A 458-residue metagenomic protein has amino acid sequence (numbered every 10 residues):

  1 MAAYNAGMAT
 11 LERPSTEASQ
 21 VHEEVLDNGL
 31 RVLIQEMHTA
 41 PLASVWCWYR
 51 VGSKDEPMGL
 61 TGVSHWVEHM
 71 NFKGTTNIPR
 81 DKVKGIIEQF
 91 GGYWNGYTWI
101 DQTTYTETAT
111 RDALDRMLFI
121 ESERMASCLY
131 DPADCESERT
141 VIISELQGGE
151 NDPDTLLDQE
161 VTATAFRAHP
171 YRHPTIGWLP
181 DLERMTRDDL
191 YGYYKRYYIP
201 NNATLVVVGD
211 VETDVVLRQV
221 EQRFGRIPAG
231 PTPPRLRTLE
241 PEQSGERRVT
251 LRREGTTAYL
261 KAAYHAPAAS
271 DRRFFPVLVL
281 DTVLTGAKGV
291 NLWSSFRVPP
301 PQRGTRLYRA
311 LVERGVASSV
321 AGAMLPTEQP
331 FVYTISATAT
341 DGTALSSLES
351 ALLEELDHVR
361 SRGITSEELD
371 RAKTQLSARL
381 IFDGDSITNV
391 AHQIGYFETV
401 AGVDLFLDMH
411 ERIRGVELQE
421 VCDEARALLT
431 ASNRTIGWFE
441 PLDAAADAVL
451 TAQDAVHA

Functional and structural regions predicted by a protein language model:
A2-P14, T164, T204-V206, S336-T338 (+2 more regions): C-terminal regions of mature proteins
Y4-P14, R167, T175, P200 (+3 more regions): An aromatic/glycine/proline-enriched structural segment found at the starts of mature extracellular/organellar domains
G29, C47, H65, I87 (+14 more regions): Buried hydrophobic packing residues in well-ordered domains
T39, S44-T108, N151, P174 (+2 more regions): M16/MPP (pitrilysin/insulinase) zinc-metallopeptidase core fold and M16-derived inactive scaffolds
K73-T75, M117, G149-N201, V220-R223 (+5 more regions): Scaffold signal of the M16-like zinc-metallopeptidase fold and its non-catalytic homologs
G74-N77, T108-R139, A287, A321 (+3 more regions): M16/insulysin-pitrilysin zinc metalloprotease superfamily fold
E88, C128-Q147, E212, P231-G245 (+6 more regions): Acidic/histidine-enriched alpha-helical segments
T232-G304, A310, F397: His/Glu-based metal-binding/catalytic segments typifying zinc-dependent metallopeptidases
